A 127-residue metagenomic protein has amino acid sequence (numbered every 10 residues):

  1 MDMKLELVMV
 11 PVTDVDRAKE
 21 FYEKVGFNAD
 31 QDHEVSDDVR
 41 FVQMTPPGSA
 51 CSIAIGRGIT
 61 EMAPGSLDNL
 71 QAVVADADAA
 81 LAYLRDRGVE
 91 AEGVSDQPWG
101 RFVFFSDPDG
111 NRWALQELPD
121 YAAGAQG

Functional and structural regions predicted by a protein language model:
M1-D2, M62-P64: Short, flexible turn/loop "capping" segments at secondary-structure junctions
D2-M3, M9-C51, D86: Core segments of cupin and vicinal oxygen chelate
V12-D16, P47-S49, P64, N69-R112 (+2 more regions): Vicinal oxygen chelate
E34-S36, E61, S95-Q97: A short beta-turn/loop motif at secondary-structure boundaries
D38-F41, A123-G127: Amphipathic alpha-helical "stalk" segments
Q43, I59-E61, G93: Short, flexible, glycine/charge-rich loop motifs used to bind or transfer phosphoryl groups or to couple energy/partner
C51-I53, R57-I59: Short, charge-rich, low-complexity interaction segments located in flexible loops at or near secondary-structure
